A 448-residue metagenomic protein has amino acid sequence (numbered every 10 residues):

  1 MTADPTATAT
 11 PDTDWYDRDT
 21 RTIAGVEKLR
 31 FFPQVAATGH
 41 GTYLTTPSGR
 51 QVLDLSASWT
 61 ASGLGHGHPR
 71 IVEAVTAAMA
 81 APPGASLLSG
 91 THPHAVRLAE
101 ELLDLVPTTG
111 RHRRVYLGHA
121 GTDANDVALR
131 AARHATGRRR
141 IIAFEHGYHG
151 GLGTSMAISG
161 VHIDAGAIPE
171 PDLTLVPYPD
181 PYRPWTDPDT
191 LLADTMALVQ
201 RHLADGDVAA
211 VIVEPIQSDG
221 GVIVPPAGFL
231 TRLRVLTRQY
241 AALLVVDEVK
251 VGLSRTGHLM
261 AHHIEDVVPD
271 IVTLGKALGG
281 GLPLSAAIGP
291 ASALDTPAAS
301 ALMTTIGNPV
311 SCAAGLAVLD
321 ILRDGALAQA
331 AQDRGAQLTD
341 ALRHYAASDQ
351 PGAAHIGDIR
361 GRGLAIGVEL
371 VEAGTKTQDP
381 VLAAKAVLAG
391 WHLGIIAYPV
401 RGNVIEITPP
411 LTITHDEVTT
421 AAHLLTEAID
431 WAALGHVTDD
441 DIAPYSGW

Functional and structural regions predicted by a protein language model:
T2-W448: Conserved N-terminal phosphate-binding loop of PLP-dependent enzymes in the Aspartate aminotransferase
